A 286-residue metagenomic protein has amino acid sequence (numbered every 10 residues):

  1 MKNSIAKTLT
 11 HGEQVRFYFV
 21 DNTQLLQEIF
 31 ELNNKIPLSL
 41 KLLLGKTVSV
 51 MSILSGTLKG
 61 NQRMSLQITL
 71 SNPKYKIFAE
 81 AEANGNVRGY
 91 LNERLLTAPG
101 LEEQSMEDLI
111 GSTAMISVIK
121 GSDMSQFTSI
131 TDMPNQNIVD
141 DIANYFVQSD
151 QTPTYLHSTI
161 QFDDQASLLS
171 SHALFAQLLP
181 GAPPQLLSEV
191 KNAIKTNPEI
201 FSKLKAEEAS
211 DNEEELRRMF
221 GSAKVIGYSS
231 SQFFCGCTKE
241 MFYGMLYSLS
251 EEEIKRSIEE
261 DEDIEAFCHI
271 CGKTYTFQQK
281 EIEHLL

Functional and structural regions predicted by a protein language model:
M1-V225: Interaction interfaces in information-processing and related assembly proteins
K195-L286: Cys/His-clustered metal-coordination modules, chiefly Zn-binding fingers
